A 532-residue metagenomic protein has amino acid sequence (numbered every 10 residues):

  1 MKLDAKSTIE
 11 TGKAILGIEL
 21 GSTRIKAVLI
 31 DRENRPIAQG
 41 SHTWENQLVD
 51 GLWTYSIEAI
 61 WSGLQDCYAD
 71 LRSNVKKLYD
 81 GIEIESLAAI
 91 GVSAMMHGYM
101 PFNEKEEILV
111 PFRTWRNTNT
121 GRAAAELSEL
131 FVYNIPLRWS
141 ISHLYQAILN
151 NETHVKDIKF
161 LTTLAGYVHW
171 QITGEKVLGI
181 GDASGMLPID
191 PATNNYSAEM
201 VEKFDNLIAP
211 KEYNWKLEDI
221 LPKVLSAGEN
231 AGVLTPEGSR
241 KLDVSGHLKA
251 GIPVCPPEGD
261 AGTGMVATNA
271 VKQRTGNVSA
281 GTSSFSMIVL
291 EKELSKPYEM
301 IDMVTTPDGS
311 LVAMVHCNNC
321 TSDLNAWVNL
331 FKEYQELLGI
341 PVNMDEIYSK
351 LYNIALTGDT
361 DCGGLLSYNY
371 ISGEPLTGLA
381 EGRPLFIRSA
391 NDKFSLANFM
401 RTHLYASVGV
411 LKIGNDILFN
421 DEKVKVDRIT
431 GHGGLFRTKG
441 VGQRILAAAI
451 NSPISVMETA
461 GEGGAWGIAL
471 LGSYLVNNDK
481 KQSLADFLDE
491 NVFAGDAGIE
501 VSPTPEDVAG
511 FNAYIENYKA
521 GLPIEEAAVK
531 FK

Functional and structural regions predicted by a protein language model:
M1-V110, A125, D157, E218 (+5 more regions): N-terminal glycine/serine-rich phosphate-binding loop of ATP-dependent small-molecule kinases, especially carbohydrate
K2-E10, L16-G17, I84, R122-L178 (+3 more regions): Active-site core segments that coordinate phosphate-bearing ligands/cofactors across diverse enzyme families
K76-T114, N134-P136, H169-G181, G185-D190 (+1 more regions): Short beta-strand-loop/turn "lid" adjacent to the catalytic site in phosphate-handling enzymes
N117: Carbohydrate-associated surface elements
